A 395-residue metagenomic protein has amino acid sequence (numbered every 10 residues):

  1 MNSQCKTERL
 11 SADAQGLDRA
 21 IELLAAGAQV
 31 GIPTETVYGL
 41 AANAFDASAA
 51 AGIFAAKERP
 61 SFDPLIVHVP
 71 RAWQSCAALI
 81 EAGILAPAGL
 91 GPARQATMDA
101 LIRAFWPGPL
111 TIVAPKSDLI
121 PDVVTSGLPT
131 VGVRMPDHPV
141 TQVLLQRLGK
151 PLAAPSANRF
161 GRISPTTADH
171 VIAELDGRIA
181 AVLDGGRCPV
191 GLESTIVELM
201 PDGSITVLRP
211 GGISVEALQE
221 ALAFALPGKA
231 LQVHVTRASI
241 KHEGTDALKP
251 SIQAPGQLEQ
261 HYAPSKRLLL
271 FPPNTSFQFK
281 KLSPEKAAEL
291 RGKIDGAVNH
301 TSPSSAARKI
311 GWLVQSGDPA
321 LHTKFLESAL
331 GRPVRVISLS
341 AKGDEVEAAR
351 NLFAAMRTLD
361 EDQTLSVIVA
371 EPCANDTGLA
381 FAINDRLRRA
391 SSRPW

Functional and structural regions predicted by a protein language model:
M1-W395: Active-site-adjacent structural elements in enzyme catalytic cores
